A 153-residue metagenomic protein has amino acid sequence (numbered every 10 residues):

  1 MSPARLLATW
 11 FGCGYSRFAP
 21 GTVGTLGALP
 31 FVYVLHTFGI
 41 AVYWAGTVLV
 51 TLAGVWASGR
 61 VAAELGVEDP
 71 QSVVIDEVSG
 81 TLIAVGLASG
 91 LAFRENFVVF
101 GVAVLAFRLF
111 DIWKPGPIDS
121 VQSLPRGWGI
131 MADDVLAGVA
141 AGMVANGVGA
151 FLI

Functional and structural regions predicted by a protein language model:
M1-L26, W56-V85, R108-A141: Interhelical loop and helix-boundary elements at the membrane-water interface of polytopic inner-membrane proteins
S16, T22-L35, V42-V50, V61: Short Lys/Arg-rich amphipathic alpha-helical segments
A28, W44-L52, F97-R108: Hydrophobic core segments of alpha-helical transmembrane domains in multi-pass membrane proteins
P30-V34, F38, L52, W56-G59 (+4 more regions): Structural signature of transmembrane alpha-helix termini at the membrane-water interface
V32-A45, V85-V99, N146-I153: Helix-coil boundary and interhelical linker segments in multi-pass alpha-helical membrane proteins
V34-V48, G66, I118-W128, I153: Membrane interface segments of multi-pass transport proteins and intramembrane proteases
